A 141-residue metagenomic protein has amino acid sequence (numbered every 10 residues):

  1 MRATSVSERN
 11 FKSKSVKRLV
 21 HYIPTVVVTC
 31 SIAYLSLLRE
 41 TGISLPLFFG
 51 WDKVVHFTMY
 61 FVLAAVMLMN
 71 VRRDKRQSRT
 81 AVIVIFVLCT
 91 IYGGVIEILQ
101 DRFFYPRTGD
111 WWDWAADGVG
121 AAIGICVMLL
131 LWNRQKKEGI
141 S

Functional and structural regions predicted by a protein language model:
R2-W114, G118-S141: Bulky hydrophobic segments
